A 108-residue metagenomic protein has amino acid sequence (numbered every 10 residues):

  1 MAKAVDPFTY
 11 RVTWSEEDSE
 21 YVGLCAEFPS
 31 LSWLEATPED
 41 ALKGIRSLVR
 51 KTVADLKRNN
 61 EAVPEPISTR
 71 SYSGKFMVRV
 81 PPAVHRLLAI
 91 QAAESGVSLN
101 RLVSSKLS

Functional and structural regions predicted by a protein language model:
M1-S19, L24, K43: N-terminal segment of the canonical double-stranded RNA-binding domain
M1-T9, R46-S108: Short, charged, surface-exposed hinge/linker loops at domain edges that act as mobile lids or interdomain connectors
L24-F28, R70-Y72: Short glycine-enriched loop/turn motifs at secondary-structure junctions
F28-D40: A short, exposed loop/beta-hairpin motif centered on an aromatic-Gly-Thr core
L34, K43-L48: A short mixed-secondary-structure module that forms the rim of ligand-binding clefts
D40-A41, F76: A general boundary/transition motif marking the beginning of the first structured unit of a protein
